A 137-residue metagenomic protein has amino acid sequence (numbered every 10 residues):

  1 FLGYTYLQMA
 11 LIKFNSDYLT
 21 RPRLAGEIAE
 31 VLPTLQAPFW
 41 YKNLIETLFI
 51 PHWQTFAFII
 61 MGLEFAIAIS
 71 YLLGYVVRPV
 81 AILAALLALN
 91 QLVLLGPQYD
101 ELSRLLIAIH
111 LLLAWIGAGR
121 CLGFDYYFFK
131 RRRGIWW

Functional and structural regions predicted by a protein language model:
F1-W137: Extended, low-polarity transmembrane helix blocks
